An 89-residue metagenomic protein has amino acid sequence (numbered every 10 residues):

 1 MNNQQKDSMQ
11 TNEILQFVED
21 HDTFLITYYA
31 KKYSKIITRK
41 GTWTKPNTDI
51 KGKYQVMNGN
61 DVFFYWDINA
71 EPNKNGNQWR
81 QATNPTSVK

Functional and structural regions predicted by a protein language model:
N2-Q16: Mixed-charge, Lys/Arg-rich low-complexity intrinsically disordered regions
F17-V18, M57: Intrinsically disordered, low-complexity regulatory regions enriched in Ser/Pro/Gly/Thr and acidic residues
D20-Y29: A short, Trp-centered hydrophobic/proline-enriched beta-strand micro-motif
K32: Acidic, metal-coordinating catalytic cores used for nucleic-acid/nucleotide bond scission and strand-transfer chemistry
K35-M57, A70-K74: Acidic, low-complexity, intrinsically disordered interaction modules
N60-K89: Short, compact, well-ordered microdomains
